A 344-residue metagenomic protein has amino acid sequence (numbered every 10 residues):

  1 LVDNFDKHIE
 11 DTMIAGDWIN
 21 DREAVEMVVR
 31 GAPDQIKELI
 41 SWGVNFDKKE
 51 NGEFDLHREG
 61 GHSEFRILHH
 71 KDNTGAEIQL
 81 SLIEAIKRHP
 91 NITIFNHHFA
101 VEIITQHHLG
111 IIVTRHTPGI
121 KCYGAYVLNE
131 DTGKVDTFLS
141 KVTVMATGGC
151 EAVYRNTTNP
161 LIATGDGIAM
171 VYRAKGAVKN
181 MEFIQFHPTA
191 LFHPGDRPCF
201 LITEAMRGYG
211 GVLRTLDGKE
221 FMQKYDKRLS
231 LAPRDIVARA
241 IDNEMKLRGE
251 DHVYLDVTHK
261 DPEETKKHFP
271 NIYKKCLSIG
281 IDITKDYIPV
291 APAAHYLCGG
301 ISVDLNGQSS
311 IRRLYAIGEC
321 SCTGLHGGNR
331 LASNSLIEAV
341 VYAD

Functional and structural regions predicted by a protein language model:
L1-V44: Redox-cofactor-proximal catalytic regions of oxidoreductases
I19-R22, I36-G52, T93, A177-N180 (+2 more regions): A short alpha-helix-loop-beta-strand transition element characteristic of N-terminal alpha/beta dinucleotide-binding
N20-R30, R66-E84, F95, T157-G165 (+3 more regions): Short beta-strand to alpha-helix junction loop
I40-K134, L139, A146, A190-H193: Conserved redox-cofactor binding core of oxidoreductases
V101-K121, A125-L128, H268-S321: A glycine-rich dinucleotide-binding beta-alpha-beta segment and adjacent secondary-structure elements that constitute
A125, T137-G148, V171, G218 (+1 more regions): Short hydrophobic core segments
V153-A174, I311, T323-D344: A conserved FAD-binding loop/helix module that cradles the flavin
M170, G176-I288: An anion/pyrophosphate-binding glycine-rich loop and adjacent beta-alpha core in soluble alpha-beta enzymes
